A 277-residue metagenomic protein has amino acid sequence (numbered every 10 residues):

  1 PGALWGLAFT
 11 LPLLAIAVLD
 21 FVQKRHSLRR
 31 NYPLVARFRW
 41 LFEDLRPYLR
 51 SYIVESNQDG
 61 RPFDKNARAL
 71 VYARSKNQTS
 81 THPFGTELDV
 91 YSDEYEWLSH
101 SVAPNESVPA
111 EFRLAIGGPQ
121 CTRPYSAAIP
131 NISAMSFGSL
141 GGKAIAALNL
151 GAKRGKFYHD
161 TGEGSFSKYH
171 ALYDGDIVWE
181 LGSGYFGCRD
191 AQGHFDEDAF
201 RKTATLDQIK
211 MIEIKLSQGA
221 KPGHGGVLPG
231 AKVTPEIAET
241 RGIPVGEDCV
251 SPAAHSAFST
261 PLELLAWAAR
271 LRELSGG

Functional and structural regions predicted by a protein language model:
P1-Y158, G164-D174, W179-G223, P229: Conserved, well-structured core domains of diverse proteins
S126-N131, A238-A253, E273-G276: Gly-rich Lys/Arg/Thr-decorated short loops/hinges at beta-loop-alpha junctions or inter-strand turns that position
N149, F200-R201, P261-A269: Generic structural signal for well-ordered alpha-helices, preferentially at hydrophobic/aromatic core positions
A152, A268-S275: Hydrophobic, Leu/Ile/Phe/Ala-enriched alpha-helical segments that form helix-helix packing faces
D176-W179, R272-G277: Short beta-strand/loop segments at the ligand-binding rim of alpha/beta enzyme cores
M211-S217, P235-V245: Non-cysteine beta-strand/loop elements that form the S-adenosyl-L-methionine
Q218-A220, I243-L264: Active-site beta->alpha loop and helix N-cap motifs at the rims of alpha/beta catalytic domains
K232: Cytosolic nucleotide-binding catalytic cores of signal-transduction proteins
